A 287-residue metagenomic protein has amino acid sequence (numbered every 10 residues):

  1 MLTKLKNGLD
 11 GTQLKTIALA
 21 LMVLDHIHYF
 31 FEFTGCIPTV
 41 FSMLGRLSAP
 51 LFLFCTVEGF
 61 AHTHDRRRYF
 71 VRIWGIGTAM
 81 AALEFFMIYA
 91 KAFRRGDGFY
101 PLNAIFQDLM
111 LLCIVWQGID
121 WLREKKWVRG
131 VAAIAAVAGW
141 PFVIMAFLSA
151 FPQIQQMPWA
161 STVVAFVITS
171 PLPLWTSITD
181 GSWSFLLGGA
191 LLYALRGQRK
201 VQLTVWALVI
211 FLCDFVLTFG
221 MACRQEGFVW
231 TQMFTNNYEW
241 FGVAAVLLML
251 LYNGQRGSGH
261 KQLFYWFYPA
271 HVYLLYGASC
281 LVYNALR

Functional and structural regions predicted by a protein language model:
M1-R287: Alpha-helical transmembrane segments and their immediate juxtamembrane cytosolic regions
